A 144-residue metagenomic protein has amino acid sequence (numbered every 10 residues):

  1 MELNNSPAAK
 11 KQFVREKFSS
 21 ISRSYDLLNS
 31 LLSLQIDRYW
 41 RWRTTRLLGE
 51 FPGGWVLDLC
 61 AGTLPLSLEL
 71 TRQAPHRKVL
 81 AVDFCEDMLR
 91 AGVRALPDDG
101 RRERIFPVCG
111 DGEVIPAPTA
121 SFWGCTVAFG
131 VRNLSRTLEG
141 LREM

Functional and structural regions predicted by a protein language model:
M1-S24: N-terminal, positively charged/glycine-rich alpha-helical extensions of SAM-dependent methyltransferases
F18, E50, A117-T119, L141: A short, aliphatic-rich alpha-helical micro-motif
S22-L34: Class I SAM-dependent methyltransferase Rossmann-like catalytic core, especially the SAM/SAH-binding loop
L34-W55, E69: Conserved alpha-helix/loop element of class I SAM-dependent methyltransferases that forms part of the SAM/SAH-binding
W55-V114: Class I SAM-dependent methyltransferase SAM/SAH-binding core
E113-C125: A short acidic, Gly/Pro-enriched loop at the edge of an enzyme's catalytic core that lines a small-molecule cofactor
W123-T137: A short SAM/SAH-binding and catalytic strip from SAM-dependent methyltransferases
L138-M144: A short glycine-rich, Lys/Arg-flanked "PGG" loop and its adjoining helix->strand segment in the class I
